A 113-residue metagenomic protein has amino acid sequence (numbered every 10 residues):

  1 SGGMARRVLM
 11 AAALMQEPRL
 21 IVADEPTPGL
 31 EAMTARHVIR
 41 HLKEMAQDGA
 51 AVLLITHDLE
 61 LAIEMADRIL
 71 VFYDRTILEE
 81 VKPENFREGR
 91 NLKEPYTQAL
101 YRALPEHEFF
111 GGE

Functional and structural regions predicted by a protein language model:
M15-R19: A short, proline-enriched helix->beta-strand linker immediately N-terminal to the Walker B motif in ABC-type P-loop
I21-D24: Catalytic Walker B motif of ABC-type/P-loop ATPase nucleotide-binding domains
R36-D48: Helical segment within the ABC ATPase nucleotide-binding domain
T56-H57: H-loop/switch region of ABC-family ATPase nucleotide-binding domains
A62-E64: A short, surface-exposed alpha-helical micro-motif characterized by mixed small hydrophobic and charged/polar residues
E88-E113: C-terminal boundary and immediately downstream tail of ABC-type ATPase nucleotide-binding domains
